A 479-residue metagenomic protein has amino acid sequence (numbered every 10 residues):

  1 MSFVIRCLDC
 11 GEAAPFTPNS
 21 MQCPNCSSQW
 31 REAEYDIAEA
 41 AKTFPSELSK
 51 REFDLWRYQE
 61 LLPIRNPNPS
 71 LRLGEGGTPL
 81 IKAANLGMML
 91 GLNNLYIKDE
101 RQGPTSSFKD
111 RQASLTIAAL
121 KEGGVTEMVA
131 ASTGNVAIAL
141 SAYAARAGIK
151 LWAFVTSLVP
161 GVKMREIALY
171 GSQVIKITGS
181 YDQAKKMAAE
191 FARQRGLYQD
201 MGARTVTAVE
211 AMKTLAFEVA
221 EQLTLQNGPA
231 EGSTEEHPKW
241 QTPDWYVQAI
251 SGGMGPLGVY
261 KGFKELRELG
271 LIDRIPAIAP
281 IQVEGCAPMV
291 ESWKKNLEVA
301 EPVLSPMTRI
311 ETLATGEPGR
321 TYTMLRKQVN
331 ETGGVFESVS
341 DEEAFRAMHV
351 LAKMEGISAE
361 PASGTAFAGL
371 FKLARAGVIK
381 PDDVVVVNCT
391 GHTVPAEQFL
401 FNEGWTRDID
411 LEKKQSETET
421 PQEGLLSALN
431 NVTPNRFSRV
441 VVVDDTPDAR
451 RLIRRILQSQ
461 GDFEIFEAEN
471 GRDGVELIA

Functional and structural regions predicted by a protein language model:
M1-N430: PLP-dependent amino-acid enzyme catalytic core
L120, I478-A479: Short hydrophobic patches on amphipathic alpha-helices that form coiled-coil/helix-mediated interaction surfaces
P434-R439: A short, charged/proline- and glycine-enriched loop that marks the coil->beta-strand transition at the N-terminal
V440-D444, A468: Conserved sequence signature across two-component system core domains
P447, R451-S459: Charged docking surfaces used in two-component/phosphorelay signaling
E467-E476: Helix N-cap/capping motif at the beta->alpha junctions
